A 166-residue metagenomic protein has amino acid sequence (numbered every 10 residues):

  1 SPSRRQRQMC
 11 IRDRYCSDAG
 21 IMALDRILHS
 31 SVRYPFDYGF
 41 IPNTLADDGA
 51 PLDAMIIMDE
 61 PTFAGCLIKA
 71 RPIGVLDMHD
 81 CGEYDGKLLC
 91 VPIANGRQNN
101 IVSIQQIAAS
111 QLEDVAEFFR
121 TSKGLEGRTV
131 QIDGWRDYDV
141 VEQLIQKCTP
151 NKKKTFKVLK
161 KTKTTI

Functional and structural regions predicted by a protein language model:
S1-I11: Single conserved hydrophobic/aromatic residue that forms the stacking wall/gate of nucleotide- or nucleobase-binding
P2-R4, R33, G49: A generic fold-level signal
R12-D37: Glycine-rich loop/turn
G20, A64-I166: Extended, acidic-biased charged interface segments
M22, A50-L52, G86: Residues at beta-strand starts and edge strands
R26, I56-M58, P92: Pocket-edge structural micro-motifs
D37-F40, D48, D53-D59, A64: Compact, glycine-rich, soluble single-domain proteins
